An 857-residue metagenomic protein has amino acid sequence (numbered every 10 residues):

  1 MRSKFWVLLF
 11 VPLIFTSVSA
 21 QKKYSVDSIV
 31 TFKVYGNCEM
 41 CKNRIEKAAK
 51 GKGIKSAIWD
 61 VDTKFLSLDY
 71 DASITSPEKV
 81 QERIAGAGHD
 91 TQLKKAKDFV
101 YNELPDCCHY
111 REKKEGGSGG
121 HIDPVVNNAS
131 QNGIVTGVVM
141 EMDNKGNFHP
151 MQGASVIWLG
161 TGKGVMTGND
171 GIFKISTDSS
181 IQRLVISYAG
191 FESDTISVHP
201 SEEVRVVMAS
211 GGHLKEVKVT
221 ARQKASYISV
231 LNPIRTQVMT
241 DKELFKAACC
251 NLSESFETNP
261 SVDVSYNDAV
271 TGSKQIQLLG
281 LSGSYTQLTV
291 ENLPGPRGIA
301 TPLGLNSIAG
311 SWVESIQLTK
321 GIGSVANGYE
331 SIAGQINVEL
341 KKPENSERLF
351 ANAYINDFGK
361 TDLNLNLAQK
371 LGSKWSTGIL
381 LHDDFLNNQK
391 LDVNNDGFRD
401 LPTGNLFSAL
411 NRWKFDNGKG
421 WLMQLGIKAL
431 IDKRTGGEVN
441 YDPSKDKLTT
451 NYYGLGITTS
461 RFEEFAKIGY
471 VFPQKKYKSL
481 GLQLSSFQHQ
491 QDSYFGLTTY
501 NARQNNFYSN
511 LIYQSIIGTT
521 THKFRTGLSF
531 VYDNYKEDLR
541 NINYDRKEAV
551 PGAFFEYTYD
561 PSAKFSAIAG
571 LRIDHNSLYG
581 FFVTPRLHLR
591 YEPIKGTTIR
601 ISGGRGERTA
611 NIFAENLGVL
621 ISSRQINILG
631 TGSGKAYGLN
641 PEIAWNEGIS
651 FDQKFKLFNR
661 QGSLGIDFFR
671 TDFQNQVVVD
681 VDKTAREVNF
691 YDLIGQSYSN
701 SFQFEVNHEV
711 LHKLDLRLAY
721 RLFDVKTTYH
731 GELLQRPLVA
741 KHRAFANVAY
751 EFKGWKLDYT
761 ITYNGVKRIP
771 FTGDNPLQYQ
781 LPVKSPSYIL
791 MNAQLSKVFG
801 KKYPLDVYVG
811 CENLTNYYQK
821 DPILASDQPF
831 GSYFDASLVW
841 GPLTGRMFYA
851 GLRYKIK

Functional and structural regions predicted by a protein language model:
V125-N128, N144-G146, Q152-L159, S187-A189 (+2 more regions): Short, acidic, small-residue-rich periplasmic hinge/interaction motif at the N-terminus of Gram-negative outer-membrane
F173-S176, L293-K320, A409: Short acidic/polar hinge/loop motifs at secondary-structure boundaries that mediate gating or recognition
S176, S253-R297: Extracytoplasmic beta-strand/coil segments of soluble accessory domains associated with Gram-negative outer-membrane
S201-V207, L252-S255, K274-Q277, T289 (+5 more regions): N-terminal periplasmic accessory domains that precede and gate Gram-negative outer-membrane beta-barrel machines
L386-S408, K414-L480, S486-Q504: Flexible loop and strand-edge segments within Gram-negative outer membrane beta-barrel domains
G481-S493, E592, R600, Y637-D692 (+1 more regions): Membrane-embedded beta-barrel scaffold of Gram-negative outer-membrane proteins
F668-D672, D692-G773: Gram-negative outer-membrane beta-barrel transporters
G765-T772, K797-K857: C-terminal beta-signal and adjacent terminal beta-strands/loops of Gram-negative outer-membrane beta-barrel proteins
